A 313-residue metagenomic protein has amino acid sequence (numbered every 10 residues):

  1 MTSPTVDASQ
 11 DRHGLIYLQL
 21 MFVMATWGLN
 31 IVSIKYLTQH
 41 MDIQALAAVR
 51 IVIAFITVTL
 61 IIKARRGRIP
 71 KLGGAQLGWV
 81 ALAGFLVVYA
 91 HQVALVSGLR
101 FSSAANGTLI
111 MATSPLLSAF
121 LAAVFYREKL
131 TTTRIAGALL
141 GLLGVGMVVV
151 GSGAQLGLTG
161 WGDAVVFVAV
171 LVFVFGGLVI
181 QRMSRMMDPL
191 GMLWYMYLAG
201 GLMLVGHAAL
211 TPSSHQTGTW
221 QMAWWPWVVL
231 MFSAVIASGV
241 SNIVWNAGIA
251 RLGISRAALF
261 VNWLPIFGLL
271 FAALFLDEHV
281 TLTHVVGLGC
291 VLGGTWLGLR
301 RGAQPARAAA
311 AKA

Functional and structural regions predicted by a protein language model:
T2-A48, L156-R182, L204-G206, A309-A313: Glycine-/small-residue-enriched transmembrane alpha-helix faces in small-molecule transporters and effluxers
R12-I16, H40-A48, L72-G78, V150-V172 (+2 more regions): Juxtamembrane helix-entry segments on the extracytoplasmic side of multipass membrane proteins
M24, A47-V49, Q92, N106-T113 (+2 more regions): Helix-helix packing/entry segments at the starts of transmembrane helices
T26, N30-I31, T59-M111, M147 (+1 more regions): Specific transmembrane alpha-helical segments of multi-pass solute transporters/efflux pumps, especially DMT/EamA
G28, V32, G84-Y89, V93 (+7 more regions): Hydrophobic/small/kink-forming positions within alpha-helical transmembrane segments of polytopic membrane proteins
A45-I56, V87, Q92-R134, V166-A169 (+1 more regions): Specific alpha-helical transmembrane segments that line the substrate/conduction pathway and gating interfaces
V58, L121, L130-S152, V170 (+4 more regions): Hydrophobic transmembrane alpha-helices of multi-pass small-molecule transport proteins
V58, S118-F120, V124, L156-S214 (+3 more regions): Transmembrane alpha-helical segments that form core, pore/gating elements of small-molecule transporters/exporters
